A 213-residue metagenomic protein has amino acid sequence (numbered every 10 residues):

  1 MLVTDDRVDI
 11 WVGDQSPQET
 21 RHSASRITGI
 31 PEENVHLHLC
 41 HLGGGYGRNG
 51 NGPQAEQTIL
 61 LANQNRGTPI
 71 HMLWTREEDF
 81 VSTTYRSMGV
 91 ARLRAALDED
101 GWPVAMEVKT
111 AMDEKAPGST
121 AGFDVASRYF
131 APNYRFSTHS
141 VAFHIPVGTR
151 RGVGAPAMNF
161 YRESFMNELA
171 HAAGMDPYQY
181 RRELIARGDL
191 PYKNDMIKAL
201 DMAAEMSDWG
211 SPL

Functional and structural regions predicted by a protein language model:
M1-L213: Structural alpha/beta core scaffold segments of enzyme domains
